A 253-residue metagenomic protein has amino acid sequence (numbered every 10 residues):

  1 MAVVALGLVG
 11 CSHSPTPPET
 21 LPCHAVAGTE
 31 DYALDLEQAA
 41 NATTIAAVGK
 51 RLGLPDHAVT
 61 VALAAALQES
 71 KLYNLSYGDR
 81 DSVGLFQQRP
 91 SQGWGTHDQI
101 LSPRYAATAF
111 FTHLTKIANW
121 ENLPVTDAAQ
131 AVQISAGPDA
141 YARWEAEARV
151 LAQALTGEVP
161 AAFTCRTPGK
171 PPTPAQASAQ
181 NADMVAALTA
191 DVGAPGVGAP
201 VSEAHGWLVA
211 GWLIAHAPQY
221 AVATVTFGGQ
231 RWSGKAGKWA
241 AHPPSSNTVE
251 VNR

Functional and structural regions predicted by a protein language model:
M1-L6, C11-P22, H97-R253: Non-catalytic cell-wall polysaccharide-engagement segments
P18-L67, K71: Export/targeting segments at the very N-terminus of extracytoplasmic proteins
P22-T29, A42-I45, Q88-S91, P168 (+1 more regions): Acidic/histidine-rich, surface-exposed loop or edge segments in extracytoplasmic proteins
A42, S82-L85, P103, A107: Amphipathic alpha-helical segments in well-structured domains
H57-A62, G84, P124, A128: Residue-level detector of well-ordered alpha-helical segments, enriched for hydrophobic/aromatic packing positions
A62-A64, Q87-R89, A131-Q133, E250: Soluble periplasmic/extracytoplasmic beta-strand elements of cell-envelope proteins
E69-Y77, G137-R143: Secretory-pathway/luminal and periplasmic proteins that interact with or process carbohydrate-rich
R80-G95: Substrate-binding/active-site groove segments that recognize and process beta-1,4-linked N-acetyl-hexosamine
